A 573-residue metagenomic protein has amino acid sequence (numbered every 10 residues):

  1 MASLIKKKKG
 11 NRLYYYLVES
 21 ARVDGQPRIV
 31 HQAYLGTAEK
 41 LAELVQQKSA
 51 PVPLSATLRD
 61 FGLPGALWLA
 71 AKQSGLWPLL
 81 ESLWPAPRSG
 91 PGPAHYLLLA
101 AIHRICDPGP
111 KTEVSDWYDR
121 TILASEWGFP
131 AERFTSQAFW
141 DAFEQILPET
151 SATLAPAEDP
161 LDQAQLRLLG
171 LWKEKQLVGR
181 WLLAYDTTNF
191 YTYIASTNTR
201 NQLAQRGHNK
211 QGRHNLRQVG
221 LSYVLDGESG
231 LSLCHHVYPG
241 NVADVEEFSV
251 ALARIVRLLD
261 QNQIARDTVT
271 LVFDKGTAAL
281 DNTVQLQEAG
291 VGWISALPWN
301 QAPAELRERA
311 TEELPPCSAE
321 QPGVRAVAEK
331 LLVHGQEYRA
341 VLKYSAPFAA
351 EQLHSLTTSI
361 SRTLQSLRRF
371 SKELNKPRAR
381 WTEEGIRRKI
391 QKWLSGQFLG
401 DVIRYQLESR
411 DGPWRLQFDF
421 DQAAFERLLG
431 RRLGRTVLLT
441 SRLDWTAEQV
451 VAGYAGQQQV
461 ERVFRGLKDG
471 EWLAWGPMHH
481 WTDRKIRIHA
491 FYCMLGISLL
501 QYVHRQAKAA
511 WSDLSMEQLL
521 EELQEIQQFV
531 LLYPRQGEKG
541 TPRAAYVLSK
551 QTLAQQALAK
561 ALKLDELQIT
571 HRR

Functional and structural regions predicted by a protein language model:
M1-H95: Conserved glycine(s) in the ABC-transporter nucleotide-binding domain "signature"
S3-Y15, D24-R28, E81-R573: Anion-binding and metal-coordination hotspots
